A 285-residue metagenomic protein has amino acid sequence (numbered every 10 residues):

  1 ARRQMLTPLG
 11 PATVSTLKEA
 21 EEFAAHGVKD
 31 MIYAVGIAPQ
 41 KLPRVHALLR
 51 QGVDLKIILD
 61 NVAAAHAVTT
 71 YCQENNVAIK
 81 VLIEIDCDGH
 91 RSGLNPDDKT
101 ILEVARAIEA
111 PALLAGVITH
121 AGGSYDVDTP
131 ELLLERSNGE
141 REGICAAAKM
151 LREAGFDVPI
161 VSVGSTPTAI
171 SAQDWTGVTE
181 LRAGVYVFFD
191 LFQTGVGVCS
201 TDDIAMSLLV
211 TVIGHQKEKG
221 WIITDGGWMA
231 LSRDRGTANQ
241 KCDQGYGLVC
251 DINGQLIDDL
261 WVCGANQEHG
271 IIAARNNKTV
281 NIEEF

Functional and structural regions predicted by a protein language model:
A1-D126: Active-site-proximal beta-alpha core segment in soluble small-molecule metabolic enzymes
K18, Q40, A63, P96-K99 (+7 more regions): Conserved active-site and cofactor/substrate-binding residues in soluble primary-metabolism enzymes
L49-R50, Q73-N75, E109-P111, E153-G155 (+4 more regions): Solvent-exposed alpha-helices and their adjacent loops that cap or buttress functional pockets in soluble metabolic
T69, G93-P96, T129-P130, D225 (+1 more regions): A short secondary-structure junction signal
D86-V198: Active-site loop/helix belt of alpha/beta enzymes
E135, P167-L248: Active-site loop ensemble at the mouth of alpha/beta enzyme cores that anchors a bound cofactor
K217-F285: C-terminal accessory subdomain/extension
